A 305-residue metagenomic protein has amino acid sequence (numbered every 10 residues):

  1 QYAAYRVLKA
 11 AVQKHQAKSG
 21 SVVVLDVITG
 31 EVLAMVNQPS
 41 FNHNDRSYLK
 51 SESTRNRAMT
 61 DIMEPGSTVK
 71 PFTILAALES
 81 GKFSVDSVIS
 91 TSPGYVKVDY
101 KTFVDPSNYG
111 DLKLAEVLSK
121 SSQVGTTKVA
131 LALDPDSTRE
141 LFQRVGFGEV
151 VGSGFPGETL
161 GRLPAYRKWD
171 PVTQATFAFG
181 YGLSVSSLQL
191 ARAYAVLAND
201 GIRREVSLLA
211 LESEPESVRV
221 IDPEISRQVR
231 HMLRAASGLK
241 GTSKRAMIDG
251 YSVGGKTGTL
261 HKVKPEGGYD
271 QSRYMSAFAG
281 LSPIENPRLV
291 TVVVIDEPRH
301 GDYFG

Functional and structural regions predicted by a protein language model:
Q1-G20: Conserved, well-ordered alpha-helix/loop/beta-strand core segments that scaffold catalytic motifs
G20-S67, F72-R299: Beta-lactam-recognizing serine transpeptidase/beta-lactamase-like catalytic domain environment
R299-G305: Short, intrinsically disordered, charge-balanced linker/junction segments flanking boundaries in proteins
